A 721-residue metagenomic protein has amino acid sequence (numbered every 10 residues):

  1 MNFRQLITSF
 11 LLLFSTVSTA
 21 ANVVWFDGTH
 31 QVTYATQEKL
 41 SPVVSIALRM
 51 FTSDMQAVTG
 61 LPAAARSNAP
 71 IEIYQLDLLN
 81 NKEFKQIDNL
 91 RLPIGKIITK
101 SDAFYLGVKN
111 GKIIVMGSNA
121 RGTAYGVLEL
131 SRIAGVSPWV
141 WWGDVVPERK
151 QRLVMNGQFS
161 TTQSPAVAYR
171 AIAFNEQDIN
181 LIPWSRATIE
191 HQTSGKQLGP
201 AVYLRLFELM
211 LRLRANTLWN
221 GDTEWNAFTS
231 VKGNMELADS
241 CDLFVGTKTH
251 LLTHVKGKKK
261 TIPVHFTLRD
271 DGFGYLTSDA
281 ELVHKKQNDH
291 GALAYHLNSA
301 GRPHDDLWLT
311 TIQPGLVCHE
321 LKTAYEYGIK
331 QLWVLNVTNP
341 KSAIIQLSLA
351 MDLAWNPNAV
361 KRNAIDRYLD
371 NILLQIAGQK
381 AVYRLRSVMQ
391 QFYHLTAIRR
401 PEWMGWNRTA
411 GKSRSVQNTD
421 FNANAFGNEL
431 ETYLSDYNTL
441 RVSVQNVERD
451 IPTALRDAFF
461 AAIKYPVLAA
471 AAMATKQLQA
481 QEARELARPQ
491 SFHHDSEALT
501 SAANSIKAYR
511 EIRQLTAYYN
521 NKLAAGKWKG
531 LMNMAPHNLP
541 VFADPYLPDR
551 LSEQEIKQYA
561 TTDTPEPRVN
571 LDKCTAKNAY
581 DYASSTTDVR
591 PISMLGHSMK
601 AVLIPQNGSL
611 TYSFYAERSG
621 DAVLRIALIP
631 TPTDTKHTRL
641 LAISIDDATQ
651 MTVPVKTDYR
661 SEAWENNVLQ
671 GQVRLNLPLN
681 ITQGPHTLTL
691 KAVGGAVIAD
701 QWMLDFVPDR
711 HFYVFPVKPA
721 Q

Functional and structural regions predicted by a protein language model:
M1-Q5: Positively charged n-region of N-terminal signal peptides that target proteins for export
I7-S15: Bacterial N-terminal signal peptides
A21-S164: Contiguous, structured surface segment used for ligand recognition
Q37-L40, T59, A63, S67 (+9 more regions): Aromatic-lined carbohydrate-binding surfaces of glycoside hydrolases
P70-E72, K112-I114, S164, Y169-A171 (+12 more regions): Beta-sheet entry/capping signal
E72-A134, A166, A201-R205, L209 (+2 more regions): Intrinsic-disorder/low-complexity accessory segments
Q158-T162, K256-S585, P685: Substrate-binding groove of N-acetylhexosamine-processing glycoside hydrolases
Y546-Q721: Extracytoplasmic
